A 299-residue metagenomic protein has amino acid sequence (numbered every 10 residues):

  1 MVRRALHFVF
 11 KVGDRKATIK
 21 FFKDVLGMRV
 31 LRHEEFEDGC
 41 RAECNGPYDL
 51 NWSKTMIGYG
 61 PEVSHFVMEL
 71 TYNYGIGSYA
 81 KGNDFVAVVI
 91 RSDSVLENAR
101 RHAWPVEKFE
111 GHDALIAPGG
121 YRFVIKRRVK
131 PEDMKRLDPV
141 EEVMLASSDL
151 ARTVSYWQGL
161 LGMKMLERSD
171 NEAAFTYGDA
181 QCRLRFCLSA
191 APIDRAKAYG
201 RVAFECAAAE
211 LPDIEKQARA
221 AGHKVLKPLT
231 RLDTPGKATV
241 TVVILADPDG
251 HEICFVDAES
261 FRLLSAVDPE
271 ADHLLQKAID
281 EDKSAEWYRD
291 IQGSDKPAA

Functional and structural regions predicted by a protein language model:
M1-V2, A80-K81, M134-L137, D194-A196: Short, flexible turn/loop "capping" segments at secondary-structure junctions
A5-L6, N83-V88, V140-E142, K197-V202: Eukaryotic phosphotyrosine signaling hubs
H7-F10, E69, D93-L145, K164-T176 (+2 more regions): Vicinal oxygen chelate
V9-H65, M144-C187: Core segments of cupin and vicinal oxygen chelate
G13-K16, R91-V95, D149-L150, A207-L211: Helix N-cap motif at beta-to-alpha junctions
G46, N51-T55, F66, V86 (+4 more regions): Short beta-strand micro-motifs in enzyme catalytic cores
P61-S64, I76-D84, E97-A103: Active-site-adjacent scaffolding segments
